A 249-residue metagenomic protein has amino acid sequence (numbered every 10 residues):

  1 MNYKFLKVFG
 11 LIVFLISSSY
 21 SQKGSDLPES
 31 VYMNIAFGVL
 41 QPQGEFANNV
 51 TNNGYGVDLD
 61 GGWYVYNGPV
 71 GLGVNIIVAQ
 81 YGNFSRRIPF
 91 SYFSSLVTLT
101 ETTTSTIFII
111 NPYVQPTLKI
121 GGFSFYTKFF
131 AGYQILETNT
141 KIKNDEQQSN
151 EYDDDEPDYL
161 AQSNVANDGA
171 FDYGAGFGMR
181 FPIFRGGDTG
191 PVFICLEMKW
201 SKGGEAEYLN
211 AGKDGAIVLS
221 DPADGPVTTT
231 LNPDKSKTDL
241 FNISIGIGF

Functional and structural regions predicted by a protein language model:
M1-P28: Cleavable N-terminal export/targeting peptides
S21-Y66, G71, K235, N242-F249: Short glycine/proline- and aromatic-enriched beta-strand/turn motifs that initiate or cap beta-hairpins
E29-V31, T51-V57, T104-I110, F123 (+2 more regions): Residues that define the transmembrane beta-barrel architecture of outer-membrane proteins
M33-F37, L59, L72-I76, P112 (+4 more regions): Membrane-embedded beta-strand positions of outer-membrane beta-barrel proteins
F37-Q43, I76-G82, A131-N139, F181 (+2 more regions): Transmembrane beta-strands of outer-membrane beta-barrel pores
Q43-N49, S94-T103, P157-A166, T228-P233: Extracellular loop and loop/strand-boundary signature of outer-membrane beta-barrel proteins
G62-Y152, A170-Y173, R185-G186: Gram-negative (and chloroplast) outer-membrane scaffold detector with strong preference for beta-barrel transmembrane
A175-F249: Predominantly the C-terminal beta-signal and adjacent terminal strand-loop region of outer-membrane beta-barrel
